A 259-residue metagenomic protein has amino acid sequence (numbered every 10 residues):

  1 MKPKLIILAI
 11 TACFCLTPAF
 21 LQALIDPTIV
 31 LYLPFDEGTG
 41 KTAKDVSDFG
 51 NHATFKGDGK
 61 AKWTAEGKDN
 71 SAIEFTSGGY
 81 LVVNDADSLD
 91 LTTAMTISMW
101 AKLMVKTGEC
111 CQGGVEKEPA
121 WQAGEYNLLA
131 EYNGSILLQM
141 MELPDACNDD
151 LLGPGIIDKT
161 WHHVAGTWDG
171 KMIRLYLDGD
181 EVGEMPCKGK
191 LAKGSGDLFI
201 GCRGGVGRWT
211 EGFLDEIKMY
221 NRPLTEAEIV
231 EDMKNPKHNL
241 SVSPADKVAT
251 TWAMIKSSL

Functional and structural regions predicted by a protein language model:
L5-L8, C13-G78, V230-L259: Extracytoplasmic low-complexity segments
D26-V30, T39-A43, T76-L138, P144-C147 (+6 more regions): Extracellular glycan-recognition modules
A53, V182-G183: Short, isolated positions in well-ordered beta-strands
N84-A86, M141-L143, L152, G183-P186 (+1 more regions): Extracellular glycan-interaction patches encoded by glycine-rich segments
G155-D158, K190-A192: Short proline/glycine- and polar residue-rich coil/turn motifs
